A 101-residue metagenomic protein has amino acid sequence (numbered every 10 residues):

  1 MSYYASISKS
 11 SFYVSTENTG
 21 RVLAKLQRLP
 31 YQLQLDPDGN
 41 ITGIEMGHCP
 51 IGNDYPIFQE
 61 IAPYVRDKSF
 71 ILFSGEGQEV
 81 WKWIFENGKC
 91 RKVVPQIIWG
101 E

Functional and structural regions predicted by a protein language model:
M1-P30: Short, extreme N-terminal segment that most often corresponds to the first beta-strand
L23-E101: Charged interaction segments
